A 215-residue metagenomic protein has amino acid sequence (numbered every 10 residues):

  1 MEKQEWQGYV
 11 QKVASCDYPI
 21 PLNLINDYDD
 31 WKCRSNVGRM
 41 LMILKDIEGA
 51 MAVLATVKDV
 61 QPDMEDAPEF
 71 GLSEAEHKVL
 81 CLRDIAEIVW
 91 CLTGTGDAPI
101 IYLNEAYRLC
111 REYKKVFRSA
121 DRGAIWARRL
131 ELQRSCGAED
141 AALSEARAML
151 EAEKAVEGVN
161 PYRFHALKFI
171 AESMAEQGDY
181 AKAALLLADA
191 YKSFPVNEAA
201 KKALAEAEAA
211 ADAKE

Functional and structural regions predicted by a protein language model:
P19-Y28, D59-K78, L92, L109-R122 (+1 more regions): Flexible helix-coil transition and linker loops at the boundaries of alpha-helical arrays
N36, H77-L80, D84, D121 (+4 more regions): "A position-specific structural signal for the A-helix of alpha-solenoid helical repeats
L44, L92-T93, C136, Q177 (+1 more regions): Structural motif corresponding to the intra-repeat A-B loop/turn of tetratricopeptide repeats
A52, T56, E105-R108, E112 (+3 more regions): The canonical alpha-helical register within tetratricopeptide repeats
